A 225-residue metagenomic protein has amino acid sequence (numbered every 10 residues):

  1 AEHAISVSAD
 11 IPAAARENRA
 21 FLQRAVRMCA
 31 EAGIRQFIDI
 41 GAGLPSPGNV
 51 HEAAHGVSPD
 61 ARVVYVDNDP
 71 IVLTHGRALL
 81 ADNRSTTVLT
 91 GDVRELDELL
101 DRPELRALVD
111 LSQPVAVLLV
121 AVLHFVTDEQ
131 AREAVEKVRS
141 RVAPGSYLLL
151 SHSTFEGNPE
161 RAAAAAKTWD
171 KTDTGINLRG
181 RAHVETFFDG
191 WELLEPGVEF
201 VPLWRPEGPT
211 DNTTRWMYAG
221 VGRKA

Functional and structural regions predicted by a protein language model:
A1-G91, E95-L111, R139-S140, W216: Rossmann-like AdoMet
A81, A143, D189: Short conserved AdoMet
L89, V115-L119, A134-V135, R141-S153: Conserved beta-strand signature within the Rossmann-like core of class I S-adenosyl-L-methionine
R94, V122-F125, S153-G157: Short "lid" loop at the C-terminus of a central beta-strand within the Rossmann-like core of SAM-dependent
V109-L123: Short SAM/SAH-binding signature in class I
N158-D173: Short, glycine-/aromatic-enriched active-site segment of Class I SAM-dependent methyltransferases
G175-E199: Short alpha-helix
G197-A225: Core SAM-dependent methyltransferase catalytic element
